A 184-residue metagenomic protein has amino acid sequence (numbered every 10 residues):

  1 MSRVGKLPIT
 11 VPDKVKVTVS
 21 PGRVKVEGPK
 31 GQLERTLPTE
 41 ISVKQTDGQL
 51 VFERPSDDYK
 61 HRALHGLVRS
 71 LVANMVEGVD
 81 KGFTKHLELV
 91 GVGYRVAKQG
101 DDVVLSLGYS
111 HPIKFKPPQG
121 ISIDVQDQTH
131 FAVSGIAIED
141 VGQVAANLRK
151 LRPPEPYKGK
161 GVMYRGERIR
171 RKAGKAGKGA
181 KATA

Functional and structural regions predicted by a protein language model:
M1-H65, R69-A146, K150-A184: N-terminal intrinsically disordered, cationic/polar leader segments that include organellar targeting peptides
